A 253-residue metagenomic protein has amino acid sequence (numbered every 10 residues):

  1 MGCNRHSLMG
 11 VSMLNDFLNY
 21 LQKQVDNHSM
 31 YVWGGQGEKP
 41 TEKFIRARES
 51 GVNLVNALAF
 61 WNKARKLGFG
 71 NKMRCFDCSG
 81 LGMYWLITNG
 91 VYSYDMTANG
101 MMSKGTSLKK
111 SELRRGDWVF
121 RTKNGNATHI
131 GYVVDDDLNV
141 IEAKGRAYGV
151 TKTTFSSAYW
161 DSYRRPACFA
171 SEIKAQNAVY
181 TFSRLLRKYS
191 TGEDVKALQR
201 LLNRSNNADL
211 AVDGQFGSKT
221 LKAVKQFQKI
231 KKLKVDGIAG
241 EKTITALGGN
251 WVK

Functional and structural regions predicted by a protein language model:
G2-N89, N124, I141-A147, D161 (+2 more regions): N-terminal capping segments
N4-H6, G10-Y20, G68, M83 (+2 more regions): ...with weaker cross-activation on analogous glycine-rich loops/strands in unrelated enzymes
L21-S29, L86-G90, L202-N206, Q228-V235 (+1 more regions): Sec/Tat-exported extracytoplasmic proteins
H28-Q36, S93-N99, V212, V235-I238: Surface-exposed patches in mature extracellular/periplasmic domains of secreted proteins
I173-G214, K253: Acidic, Ser/Thr/Pro/Gly-enriched interdomain connector segments
V224: Conserved hydrophobic/aromatic packing and binding residues within compact polymer-binding modules
